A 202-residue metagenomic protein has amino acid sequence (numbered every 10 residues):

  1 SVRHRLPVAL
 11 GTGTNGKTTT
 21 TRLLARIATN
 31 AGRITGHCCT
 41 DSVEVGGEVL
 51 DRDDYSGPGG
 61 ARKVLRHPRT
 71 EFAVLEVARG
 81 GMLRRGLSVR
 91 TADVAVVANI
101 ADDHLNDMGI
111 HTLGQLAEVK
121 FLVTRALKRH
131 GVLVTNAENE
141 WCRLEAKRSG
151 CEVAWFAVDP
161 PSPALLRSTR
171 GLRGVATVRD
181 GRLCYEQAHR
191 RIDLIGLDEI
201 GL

Functional and structural regions predicted by a protein language model:
S1-P7, A73-V74, L202: Short intrinsically disordered, low-complexity coil segments enriched in acidic
V2-V49: Walker A (P-loop) phosphate-binding motif
R5-L6, G32, T91, G150 (+1 more regions): A structure-centric signal for secondary-structure junctions around beta-strands
V8, T35-H37, A95, V153-W155 (+1 more regions): Conserved beta-strand scaffold positions in the cores of enzyme catalytic domains, especially in NTP/NDP-utilizing
A31, D180, Q187-L202: Short, intrinsically disordered, charge-balanced linker/junction segments flanking boundaries in proteins
C38-C39, C142, C151, C184: Generic recognition of cysteine residues
D41-V45, V175-A188: Short polybasic amphipathic segments
V49-S168, L197-I200: Flexible active-site lid/hinge loop adjacent to a nucleotide/diphosphate and Mg2+-phosphate binding pocket
